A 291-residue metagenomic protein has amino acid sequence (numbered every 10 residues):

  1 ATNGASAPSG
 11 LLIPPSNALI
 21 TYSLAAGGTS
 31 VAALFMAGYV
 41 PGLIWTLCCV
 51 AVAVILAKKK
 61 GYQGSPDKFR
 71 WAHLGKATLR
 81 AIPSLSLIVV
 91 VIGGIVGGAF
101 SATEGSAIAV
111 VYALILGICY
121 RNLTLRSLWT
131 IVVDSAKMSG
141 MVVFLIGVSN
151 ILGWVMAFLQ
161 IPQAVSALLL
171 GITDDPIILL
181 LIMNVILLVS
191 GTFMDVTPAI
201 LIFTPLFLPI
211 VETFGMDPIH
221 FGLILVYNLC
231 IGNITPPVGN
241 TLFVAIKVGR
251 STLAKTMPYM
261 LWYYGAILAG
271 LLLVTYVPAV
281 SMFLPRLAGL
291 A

Functional and structural regions predicted by a protein language model:
A1-A291: Alpha-helical transmembrane segments of multi-pass membrane transport proteins
